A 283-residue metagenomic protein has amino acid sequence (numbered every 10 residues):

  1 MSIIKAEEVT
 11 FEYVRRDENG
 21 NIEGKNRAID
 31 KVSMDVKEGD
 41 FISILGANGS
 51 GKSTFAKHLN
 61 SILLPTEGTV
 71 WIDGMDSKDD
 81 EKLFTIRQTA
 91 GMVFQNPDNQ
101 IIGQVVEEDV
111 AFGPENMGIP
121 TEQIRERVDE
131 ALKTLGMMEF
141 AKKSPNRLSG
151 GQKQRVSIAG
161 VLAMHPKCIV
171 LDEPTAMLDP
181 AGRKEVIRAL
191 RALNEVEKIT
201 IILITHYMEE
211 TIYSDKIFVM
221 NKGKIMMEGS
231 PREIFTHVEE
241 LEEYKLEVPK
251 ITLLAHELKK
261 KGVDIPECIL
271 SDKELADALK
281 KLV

Functional and structural regions predicted by a protein language model:
L45-A47: The feature captures the beta-strand-to-loop junction immediately N-terminal to the Walker
N60: Helix-to-loop junction immediately C-terminal to a conserved catalytic motif
G68-K78, I86: Conserved ABC transporter NBD signature motif
E122-F140: Conserved ABC ATPase "signature" region
S144-L148, Q152: Conserved ABC ATPase signature
I169-D172: Catalytic Walker B motif of ABC-type/P-loop ATPase nucleotide-binding domains
